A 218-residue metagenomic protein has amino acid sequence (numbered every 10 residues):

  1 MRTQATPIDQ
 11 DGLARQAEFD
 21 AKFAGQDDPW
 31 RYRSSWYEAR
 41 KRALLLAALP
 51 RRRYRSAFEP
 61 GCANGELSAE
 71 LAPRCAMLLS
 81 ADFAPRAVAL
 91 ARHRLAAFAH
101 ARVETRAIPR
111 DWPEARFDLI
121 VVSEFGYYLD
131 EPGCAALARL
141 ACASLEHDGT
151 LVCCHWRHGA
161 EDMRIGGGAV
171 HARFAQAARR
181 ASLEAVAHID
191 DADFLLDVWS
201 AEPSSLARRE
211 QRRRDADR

Functional and structural regions predicted by a protein language model:
M1-R52, S56-A115, L129-A143, T150-R218: Class I (Rossmann-like) S-adenosyl-L-methionine-dependent methyltransferase catalytic domain, capturing the SAM-binding
V121: A conserved beta-strand element that flanks and buttresses the S-adenosyl-L-methionine
F125: Hydrophobic adenine-recognition pocket in adenosine-nucleotide-binding enzymes
